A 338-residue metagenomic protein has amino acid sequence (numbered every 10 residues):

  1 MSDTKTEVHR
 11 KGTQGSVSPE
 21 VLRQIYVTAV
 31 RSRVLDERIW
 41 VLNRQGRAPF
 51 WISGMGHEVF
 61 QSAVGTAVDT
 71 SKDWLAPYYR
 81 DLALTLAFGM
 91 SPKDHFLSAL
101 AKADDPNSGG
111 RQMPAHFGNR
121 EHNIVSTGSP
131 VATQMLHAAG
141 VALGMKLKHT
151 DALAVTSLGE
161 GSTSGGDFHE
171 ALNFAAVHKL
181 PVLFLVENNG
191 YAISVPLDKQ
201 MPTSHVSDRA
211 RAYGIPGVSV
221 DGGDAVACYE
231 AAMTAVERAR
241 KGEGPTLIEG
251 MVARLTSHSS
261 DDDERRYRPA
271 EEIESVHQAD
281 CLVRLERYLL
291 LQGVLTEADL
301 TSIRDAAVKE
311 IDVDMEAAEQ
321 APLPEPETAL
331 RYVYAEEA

Functional and structural regions predicted by a protein language model:
M1-F60, T66, T256, D262-R265 (+1 more regions): Conserved acidic/glycine
K11-Q14, G109, K241: Feature targets compositionally biased, intrinsically disordered low-complexity regions with long contiguous runs
V34-E37, V41-H178, P196-P202, S207 (+1 more regions): Cofactor-binding active-site loop characterized by glycine-rich and histidine/acidic residues
Y79, G250-V252, V333: A general secondary-structure junction signal
N123-Q320: Glycine-rich ThDP/TPP pyrophosphate-binding loop and its adjacent helix/strand module within ThDP-dependent enzymes
